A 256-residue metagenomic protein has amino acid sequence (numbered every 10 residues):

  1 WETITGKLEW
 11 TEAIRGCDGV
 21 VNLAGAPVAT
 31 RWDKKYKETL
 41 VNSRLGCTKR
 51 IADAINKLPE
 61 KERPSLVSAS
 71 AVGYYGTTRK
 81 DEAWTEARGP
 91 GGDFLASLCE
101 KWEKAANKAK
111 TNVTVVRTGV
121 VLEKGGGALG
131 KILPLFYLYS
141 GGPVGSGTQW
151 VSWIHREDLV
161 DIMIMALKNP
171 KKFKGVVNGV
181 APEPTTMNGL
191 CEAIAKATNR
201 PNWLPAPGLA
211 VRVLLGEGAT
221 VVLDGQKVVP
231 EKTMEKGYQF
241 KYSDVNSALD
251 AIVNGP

Functional and structural regions predicted by a protein language model:
W1-R50: NAD(P)H-binding glycine-rich loop region in Rossmannoid oxidoreductase-like domains and their noncatalytic homologs
V20-A24, L66-V72, V116-T118: SDR active-site strand-loop-helix element
N42, T78-V115: Catalytic helix-loop patch of NAD(P)-dependent Rossmann-fold dehydrogenases
K49-D93: Conserved Rossmann-fold NAD(P)-dependent oxidoreductase catalytic core, especially the SDR/UDP-sugar
D93-A96, T111-V115, G119-V151, R156 (+1 more regions): NAD(P)-dependent short-chain dehydrogenase/reductase
L122-K131, M165-V177: Glycine/proline-rich active-site loop of Rossmann-fold NAD(P)-dependent oxidoreductases
I162, N169-E217, D250-P256: Mid/C-terminal beta-alpha module of Rossmann-like enzyme folds, strongest in SDR-family dehydrogenases/epimerases
T220-P256: C-terminal amphipathic/interface module of NAD(P)-dependent oxidoreductases and related NAD-binding regulators
